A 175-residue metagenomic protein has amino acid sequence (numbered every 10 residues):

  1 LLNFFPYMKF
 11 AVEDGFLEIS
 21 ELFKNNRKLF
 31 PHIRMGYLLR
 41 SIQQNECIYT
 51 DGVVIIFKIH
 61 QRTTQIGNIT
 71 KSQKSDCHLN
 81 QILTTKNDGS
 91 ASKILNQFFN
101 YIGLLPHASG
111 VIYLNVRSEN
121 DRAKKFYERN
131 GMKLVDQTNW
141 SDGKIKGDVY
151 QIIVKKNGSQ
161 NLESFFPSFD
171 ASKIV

Functional and structural regions predicted by a protein language model:
L1-I33: Short amphipathic alpha-helix that is part of the acyltransferase structural core
K24-Y49: Active-site rim helix/loop that mediates acceptor-substrate recognition in acyltransferases
D51-H78, S141-I145: Conserved acyl-donor/pantetheine-binding loop and adjacent beta-alpha core of acyl/acetyltransferases and related
N80-S90, R117: A short, internal acetyl-CoA/4′-phosphopantetheine-binding micro-motif in the GNAT/acyltransferase core
N87-G103, K125, R129: Conserved acetyl-CoA-binding loop-helix of GNAT-fold acetyltransferases
I102-V116: Conserved GNAT acetyl-CoA-binding A-motif
Y113-K124, W140-I145: Conserved beta-strand-loop-alpha-helix junction that forms the acyl-donor binding cleft
E128-Q137: Conserved acetyl-CoA-binding loop of GNAT-fold acetyltransferases
